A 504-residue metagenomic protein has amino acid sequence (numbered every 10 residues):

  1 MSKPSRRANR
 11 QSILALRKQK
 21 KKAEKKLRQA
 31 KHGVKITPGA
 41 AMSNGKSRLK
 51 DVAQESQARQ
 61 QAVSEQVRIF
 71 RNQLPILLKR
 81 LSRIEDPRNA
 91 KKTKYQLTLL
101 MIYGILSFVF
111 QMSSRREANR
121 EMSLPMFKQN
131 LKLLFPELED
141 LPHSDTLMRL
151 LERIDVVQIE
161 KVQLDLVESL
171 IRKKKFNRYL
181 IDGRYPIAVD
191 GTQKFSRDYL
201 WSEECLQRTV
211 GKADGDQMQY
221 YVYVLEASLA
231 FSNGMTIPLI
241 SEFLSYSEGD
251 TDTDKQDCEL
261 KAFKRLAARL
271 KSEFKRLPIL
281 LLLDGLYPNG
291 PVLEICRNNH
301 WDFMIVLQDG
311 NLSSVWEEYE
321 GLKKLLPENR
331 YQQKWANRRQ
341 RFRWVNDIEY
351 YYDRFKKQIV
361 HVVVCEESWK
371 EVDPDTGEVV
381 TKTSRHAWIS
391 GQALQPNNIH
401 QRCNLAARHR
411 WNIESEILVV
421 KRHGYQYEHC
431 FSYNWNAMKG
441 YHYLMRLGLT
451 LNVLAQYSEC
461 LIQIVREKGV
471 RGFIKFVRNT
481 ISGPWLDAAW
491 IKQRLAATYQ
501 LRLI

Functional and structural regions predicted by a protein language model:
S2-P4, E65, R83-I84, S123-P125 (+2 more regions): A short, flexible helix-boundary coil/loop motif
S2-R80, G483, I491-Q493: Charged, often Cys/His-bearing segments associated with DNA-binding zinc-finger transcription factors
K3-R7, V306-R410: An anionic, glycine-rich sequence signature occurring as long contiguous blocks
V67-I102, M148: Basic, short loop/linker segments at the boundary and entry of helix-turn-helix/winged-helix-like folds
Y103, A118-N119, H143, L147 (+8 more regions): Short, conserved catalytic/metal-binding motifs centered on acidic residues
M148-N233: Active-site-proximal, Lys/Arg-enriched surface segment that forms a nucleic-acid-binding/basic interface patch
G211-P278: Electropositive, glycine- and tryptophan-enriched low-complexity nucleic-acid-binding patches
N397-S432: Short amphipathic alpha-helical "interface-anchor" segments enriched in bulky aromatics
